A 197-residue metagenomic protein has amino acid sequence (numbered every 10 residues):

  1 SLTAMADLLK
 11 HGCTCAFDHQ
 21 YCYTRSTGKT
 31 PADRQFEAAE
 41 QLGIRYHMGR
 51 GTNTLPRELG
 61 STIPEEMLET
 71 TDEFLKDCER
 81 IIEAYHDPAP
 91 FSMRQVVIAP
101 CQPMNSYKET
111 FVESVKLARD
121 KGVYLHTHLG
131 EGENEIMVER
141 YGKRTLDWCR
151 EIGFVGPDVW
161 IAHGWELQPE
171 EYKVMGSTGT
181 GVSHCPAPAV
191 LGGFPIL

Functional and structural regions predicted by a protein language model:
S1-D7, Q168-E171: Short, acidic/polar
T14-C15: Short acidic/polar active-site loop segments enriched in Thr and Asp
D18-T27: Divalent-metal (often Zn2+) His-rich catalytic cores of metallo-beta-lactamase-fold enzymes
Q20-Y21, P100, H163, H184: Short glycine-centered, acidic/aromatic-flanked micro-motifs in structured strand/loop junctions that mark active-site
S26-W165: Metal-coordinating catalytic core of metallo-dependent amide/deamination hydrolases
F154-L197: Active-site-adjacent C-terminal substructures of enzyme catalytic domains
